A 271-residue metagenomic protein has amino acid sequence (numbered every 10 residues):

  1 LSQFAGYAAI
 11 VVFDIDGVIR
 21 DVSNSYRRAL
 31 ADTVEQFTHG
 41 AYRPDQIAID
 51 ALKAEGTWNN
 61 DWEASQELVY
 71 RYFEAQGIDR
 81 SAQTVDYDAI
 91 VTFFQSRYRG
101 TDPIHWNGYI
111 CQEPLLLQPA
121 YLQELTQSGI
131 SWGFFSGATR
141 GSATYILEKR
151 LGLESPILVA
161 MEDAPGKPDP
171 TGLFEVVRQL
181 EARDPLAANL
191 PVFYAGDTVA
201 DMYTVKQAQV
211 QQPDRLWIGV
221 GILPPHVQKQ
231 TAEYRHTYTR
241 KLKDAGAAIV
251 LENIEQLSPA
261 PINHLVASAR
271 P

Functional and structural regions predicted by a protein language model:
L1-F13, E67, E74-V85, A89-V91 (+1 more regions): Non-catalytic pre-domain segments flanking phosphatase-related domains
S2-D50: Active-site neighborhood of HAD-like aspartate-dependent phosphohydrolases
L30, Y109-E113, Q118-E148, L158-M161: Substrate-recognition element of Asp-dependent hydrolases with the DxDx(T/V) motif
A31-E35, H39, W62-D79, V176: Helix-loop "lid/cap" segments that line or gate small-molecule binding pockets
S65, V69-E124, S131: Metal-dependent phosphoesterase signature
G133, A138-F193, T198-W217: Substrate-recognition "cap/lid" segment bordering the active-site pocket of phosphatases
Y194-I249: Acidic, Mg2+-coordinating phosphoryl-transfer loop and its flanking beta/alpha structural elements, shared across
A248-L257: Short acidic-hydrophobic, aromatic-tinged amphipathic segments that line or gate anion-handling sites
